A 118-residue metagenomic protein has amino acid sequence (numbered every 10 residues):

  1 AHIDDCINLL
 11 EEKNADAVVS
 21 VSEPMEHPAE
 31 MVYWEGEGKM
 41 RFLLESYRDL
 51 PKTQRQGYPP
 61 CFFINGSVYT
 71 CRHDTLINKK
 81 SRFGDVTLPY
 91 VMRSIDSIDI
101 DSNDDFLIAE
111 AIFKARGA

Functional and structural regions predicted by a protein language model:
A1-D85: Conserved core of the sugar-phosphate nucleotidyltransferase
P60-A118: Conserved alpha/beta core of the MobA/IspD/sugar-nucleotide pyrophosphorylase nucleotidyltransferase superfamily
